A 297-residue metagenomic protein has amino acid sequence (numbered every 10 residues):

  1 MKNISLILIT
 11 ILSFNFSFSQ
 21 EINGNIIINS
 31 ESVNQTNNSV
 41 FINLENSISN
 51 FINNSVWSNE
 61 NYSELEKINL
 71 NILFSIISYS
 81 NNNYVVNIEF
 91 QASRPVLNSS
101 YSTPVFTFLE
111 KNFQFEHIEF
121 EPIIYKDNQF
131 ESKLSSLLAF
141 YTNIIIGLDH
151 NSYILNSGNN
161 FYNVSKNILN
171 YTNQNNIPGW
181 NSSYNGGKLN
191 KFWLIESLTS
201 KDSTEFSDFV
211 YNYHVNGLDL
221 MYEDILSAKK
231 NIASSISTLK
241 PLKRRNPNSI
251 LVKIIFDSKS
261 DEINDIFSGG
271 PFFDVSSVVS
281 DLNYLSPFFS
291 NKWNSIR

Functional and structural regions predicted by a protein language model:
M1-I22: Bacterial Sec-dependent N-terminal signal peptides
Q20-V85, V96-N98: Start-of-domain marker
I27, Y211-R297: A cross-kingdom marker for long, charged
E31-N38, I124-S132, R244-R245: Second-shell loop/turn segments in exported
S49-W57, N143, G147-N151, N264 (+1 more regions): Sec-exported extracytoplasmic/periplasmic mature domains
V85-F192: Acidic/His-rich structured neighborhood in mature extracellular/periplasmic domains
I154-N248: Flexible, glycine-rich surface segments
